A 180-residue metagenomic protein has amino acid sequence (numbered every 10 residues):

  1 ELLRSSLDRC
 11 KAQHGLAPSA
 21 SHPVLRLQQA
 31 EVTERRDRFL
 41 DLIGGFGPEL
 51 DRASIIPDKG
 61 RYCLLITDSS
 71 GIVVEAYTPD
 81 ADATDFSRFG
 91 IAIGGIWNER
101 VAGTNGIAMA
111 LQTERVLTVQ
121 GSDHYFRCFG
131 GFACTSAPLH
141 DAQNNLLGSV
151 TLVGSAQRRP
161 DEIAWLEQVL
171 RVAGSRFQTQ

Functional and structural regions predicted by a protein language model:
E1-W97, M109, T118, G131 (+2 more regions): Intrinsically disordered, low-complexity terminal regulatory regions
W97-E99, S136: Alpha-helix boundary/capping detector
E99-T104, A110-Y125: Short loop/turn segments at beta-alpha junctions that line or gate ligand-sensing/allosteric surfaces
D123-Y125, L139, S155-Q157: Short acidic/polar capping segments at secondary-structure boundaries
F129-P138: A short beta-strand signature within small-molecule sensing/ligand-binding domains used in signal transduction
